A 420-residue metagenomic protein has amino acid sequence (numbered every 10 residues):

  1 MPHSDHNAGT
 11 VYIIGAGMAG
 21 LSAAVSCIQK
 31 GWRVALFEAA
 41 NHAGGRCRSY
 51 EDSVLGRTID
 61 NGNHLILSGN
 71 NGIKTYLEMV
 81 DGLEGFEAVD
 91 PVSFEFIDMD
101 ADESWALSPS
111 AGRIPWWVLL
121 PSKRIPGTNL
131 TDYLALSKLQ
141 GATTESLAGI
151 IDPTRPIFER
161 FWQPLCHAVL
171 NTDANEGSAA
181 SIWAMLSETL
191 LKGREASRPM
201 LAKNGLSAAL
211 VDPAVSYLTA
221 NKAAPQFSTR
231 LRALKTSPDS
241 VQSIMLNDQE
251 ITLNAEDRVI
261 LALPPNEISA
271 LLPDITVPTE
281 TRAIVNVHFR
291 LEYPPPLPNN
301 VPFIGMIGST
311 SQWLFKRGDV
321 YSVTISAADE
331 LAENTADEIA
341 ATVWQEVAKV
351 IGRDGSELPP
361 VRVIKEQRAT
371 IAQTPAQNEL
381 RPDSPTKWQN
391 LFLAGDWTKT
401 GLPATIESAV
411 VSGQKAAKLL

Functional and structural regions predicted by a protein language model:
G9-L36: N-terminal Rossmann-like FAD-binding beta1-loop-alpha1 element of flavoenzymes
A19, H42, N266: Conserved Rossmann-like nucleotide-cofactor binding loop
I28-S53: Glycine-rich FAD pyrophosphate-binding loop
K30, V92, T229-R353, D383-P385: Mid-domain catalytic core of redox enzymes that form a hydrophobic substrate pocket/lid adjacent to a catalytic redox
G45-G69, Y133-S137: Glycine-rich active-site loop/strand segments that organize a redox cofactor
E51, S110, W313-L420: Conserved flavin/dinucleotide-binding core of flavoenzymes
N70-W183, A196: Mobile amphipathic helical/loop "lid" adjacent to a hydrophobic cofactor/ligand pocket
M185-L246: Helical element adjacent to the flavin cofactor pocket in flavoenzyme catalytic cores
